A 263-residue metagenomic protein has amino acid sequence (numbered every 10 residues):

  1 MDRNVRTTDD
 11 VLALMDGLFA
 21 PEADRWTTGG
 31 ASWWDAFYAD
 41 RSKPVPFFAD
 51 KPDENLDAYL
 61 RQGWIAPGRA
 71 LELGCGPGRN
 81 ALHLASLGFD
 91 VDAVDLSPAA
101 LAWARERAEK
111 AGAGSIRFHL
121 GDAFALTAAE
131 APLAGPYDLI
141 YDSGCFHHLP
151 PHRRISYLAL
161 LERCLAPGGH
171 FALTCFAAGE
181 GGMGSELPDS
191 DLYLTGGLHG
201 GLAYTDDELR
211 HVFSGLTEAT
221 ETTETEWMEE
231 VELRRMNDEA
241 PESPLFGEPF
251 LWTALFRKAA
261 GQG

Functional and structural regions predicted by a protein language model:
M1-L73, P77-L133, L149-L160, G169-G263: Class I (Rossmann-like) S-adenosyl-L-methionine-dependent methyltransferase catalytic domain, capturing the SAM-binding
Y141: A conserved beta-strand element that flanks and buttresses the S-adenosyl-L-methionine
G144-H148: Short catalytic micro-motifs in class I SAM-dependent methyltransferases
